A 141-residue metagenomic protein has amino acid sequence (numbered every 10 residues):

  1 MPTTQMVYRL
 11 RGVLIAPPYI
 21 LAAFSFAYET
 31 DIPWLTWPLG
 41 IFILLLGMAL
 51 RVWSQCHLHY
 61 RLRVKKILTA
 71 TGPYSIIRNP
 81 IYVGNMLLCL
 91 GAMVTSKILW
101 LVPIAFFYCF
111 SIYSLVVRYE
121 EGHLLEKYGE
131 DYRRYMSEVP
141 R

Functional and structural regions predicted by a protein language model:
M1-Y74, I81, M86-R141: Membrane-anchoring alpha-helices and their flanking helix-loop junctions
